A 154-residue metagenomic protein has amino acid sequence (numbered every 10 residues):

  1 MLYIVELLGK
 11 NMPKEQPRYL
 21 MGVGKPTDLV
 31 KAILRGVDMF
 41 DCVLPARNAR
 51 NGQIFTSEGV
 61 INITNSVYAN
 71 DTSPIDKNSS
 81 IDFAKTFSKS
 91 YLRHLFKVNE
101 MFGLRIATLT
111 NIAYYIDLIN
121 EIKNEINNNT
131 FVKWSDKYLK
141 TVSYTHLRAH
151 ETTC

Functional and structural regions predicted by a protein language model:
M1-I75: Glycine-rich phosphate/ribose-binding loops and adjacent secondary-structure elements that form binding surfaces
A32, L92, N129: Conserved, mostly hydrophobic/aromatic
V43-N120: Gly/Ser/Thr/Ala-enriched C-terminal appendages of enzymes
S135, Y144: Charged phosphate-binding loop/patch that engages nucleotide di/tri-phosphates or the phosphate backbone of nucleic
T145-T152: Conserved small/polar residues in nucleotide/adenosyl-binding loops
